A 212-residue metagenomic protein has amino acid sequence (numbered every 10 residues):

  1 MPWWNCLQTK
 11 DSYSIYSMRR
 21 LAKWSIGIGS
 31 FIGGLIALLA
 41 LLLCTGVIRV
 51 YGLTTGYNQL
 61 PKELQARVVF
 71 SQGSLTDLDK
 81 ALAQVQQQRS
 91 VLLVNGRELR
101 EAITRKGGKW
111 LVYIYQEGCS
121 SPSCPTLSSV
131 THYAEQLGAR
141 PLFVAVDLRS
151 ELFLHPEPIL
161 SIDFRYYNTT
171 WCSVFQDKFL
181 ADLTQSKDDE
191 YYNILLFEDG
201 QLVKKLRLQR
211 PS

Functional and structural regions predicted by a protein language model:
M1-K23: N-terminal Lys/Arg-rich, disordered targeting/topogenic segments
G27-G46: Hydrophobic membrane-insertion alpha-helices, especially the h-region of bacterial N-terminal signal peptides
T45-I103: N-terminal "domain-start" segment that seeds a small globular fold
R100-V130: Short active-site neighborhood of thiol/selenol oxidoreductases, capturing the structured segment around
Q116-P122, R149-E151, L202-V203, P211: Short acidic, S/G/P-rich loop/turn micro-motifs used as interaction or catalytic elements
L142-V146: Short internal beta-strands
R149-E190: Thioredoxin-like thiol-disulfide oxidoreductase module
D189-L206: A short, hydrophobic beta-strand/beta-hairpin element that forms part of a small beta-sheet core
